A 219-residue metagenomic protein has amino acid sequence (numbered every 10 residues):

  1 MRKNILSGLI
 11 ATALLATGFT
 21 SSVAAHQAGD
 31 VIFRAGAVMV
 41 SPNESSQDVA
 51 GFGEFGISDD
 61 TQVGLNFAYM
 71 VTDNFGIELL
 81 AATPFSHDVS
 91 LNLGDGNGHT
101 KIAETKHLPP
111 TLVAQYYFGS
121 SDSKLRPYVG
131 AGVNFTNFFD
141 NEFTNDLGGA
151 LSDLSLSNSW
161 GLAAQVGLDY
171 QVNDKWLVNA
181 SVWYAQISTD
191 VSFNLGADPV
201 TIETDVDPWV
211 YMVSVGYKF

Functional and structural regions predicted by a protein language model:
M1-G29: Cleavable N-terminal export/targeting peptides
A24-F67, V210, G216-K218: Short glycine/proline- and aromatic-enriched beta-strand/turn motifs that initiate or cap beta-hairpins
A28-D30, M39, A68-N145, P208-F219: Gram-negative (and chloroplast) outer-membrane scaffold detector with strong preference for beta-barrel transmembrane
R34, Q62, Y128-G130, S159 (+2 more regions): Short glycine/serine/threonine-biased micro-segments
G36, A131-G132, S181-W183: A secondary-structure boundary/capping signal
E44-G56, F85-H107, F135-N158, S188-V206: Flexible, solvent-exposed loop segments that connect beta-strands
P84, E104-V113, Y117-S120, L151-A163 (+4 more regions): Contiguous, function-dense segments enriched for cysteine-driven chemistry and partner/ligand-binding capacity
